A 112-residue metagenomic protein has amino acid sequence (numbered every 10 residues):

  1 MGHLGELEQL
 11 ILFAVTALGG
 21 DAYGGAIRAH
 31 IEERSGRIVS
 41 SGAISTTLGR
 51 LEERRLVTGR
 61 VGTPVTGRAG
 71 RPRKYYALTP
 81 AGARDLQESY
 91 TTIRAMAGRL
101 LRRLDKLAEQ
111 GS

Functional and structural regions predicted by a protein language model:
G2-A43: N-terminal helix-turn-helix DNA-binding core of bacterial DNA-binding proteins
H3, R68-P72: A generic structural micro-feature
A29, E52-E53: Alpha-helical residues within the helix-turn-helix
I44-L51: Basic amphipathic alpha-helical segments that dock to polyanions
R54-A69, A77: Beta-hairpin "wing" of winged helix-turn-helix
P72-S89: Basic, amphipathic "hinge/linker" alpha-helix immediately C-terminal to the N-terminal HTH DNA-binding motif
R84-S112: Amphipathic alpha-helical dimerization/coiled-coil segments that flank or bridge DNA-binding/regulatory modules
